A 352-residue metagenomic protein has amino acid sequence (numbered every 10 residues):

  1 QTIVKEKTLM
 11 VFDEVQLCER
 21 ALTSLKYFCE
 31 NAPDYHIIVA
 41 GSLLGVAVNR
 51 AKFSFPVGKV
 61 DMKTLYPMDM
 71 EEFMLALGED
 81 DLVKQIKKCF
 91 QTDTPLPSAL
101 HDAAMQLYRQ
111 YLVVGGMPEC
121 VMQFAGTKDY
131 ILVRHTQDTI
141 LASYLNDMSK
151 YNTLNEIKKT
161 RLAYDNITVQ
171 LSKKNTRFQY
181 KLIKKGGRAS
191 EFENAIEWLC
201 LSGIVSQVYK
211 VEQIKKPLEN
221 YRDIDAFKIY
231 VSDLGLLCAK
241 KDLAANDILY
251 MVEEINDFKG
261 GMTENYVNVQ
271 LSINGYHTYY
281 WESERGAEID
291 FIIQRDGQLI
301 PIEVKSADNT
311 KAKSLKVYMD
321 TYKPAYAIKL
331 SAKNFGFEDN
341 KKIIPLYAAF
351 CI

Functional and structural regions predicted by a protein language model:
I3-A21: Conserved P-loop NTPase "ATPase switch" module shared by AAA+ and STAND
V11, H36-S42, T64, F73: Structural recognition of the conserved hydrophobic beta-strand(s) that form the central parallel beta-sheet of P-loop
L22-G45: Conserved catalytic/switch belt of AAA+ P-loop NTPases
V39-G45, R50, K59, Y66-M68 (+2 more regions): A short beta-strand-to-loop transition that corresponds to the Sensor-1 phosphate-sensing loop of AAA+ P-loop ATPases
V48-S172: Interdomain motor-coupling "hinge/lid" segment immediately C-terminal to the ATP-binding subdomain of NTP-driven enzymes
V121-I289, I293: Accessory nucleic acid-recognition modules appended to NTPase machines
V267, L271, I289-D308, A327: Conserved catalytic cores of phosphodiester-cleaving nucleases, focusing on short active-site segments
S306-I344: Catalytic cores of nucleic-acid endonucleases
